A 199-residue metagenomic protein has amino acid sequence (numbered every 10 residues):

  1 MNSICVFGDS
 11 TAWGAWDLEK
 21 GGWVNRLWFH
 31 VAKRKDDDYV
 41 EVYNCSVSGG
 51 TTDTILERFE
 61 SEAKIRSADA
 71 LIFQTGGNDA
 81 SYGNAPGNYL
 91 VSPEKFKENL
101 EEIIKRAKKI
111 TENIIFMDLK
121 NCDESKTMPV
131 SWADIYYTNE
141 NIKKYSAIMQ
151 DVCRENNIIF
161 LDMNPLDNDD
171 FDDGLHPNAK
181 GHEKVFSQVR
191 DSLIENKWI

Functional and structural regions predicted by a protein language model:
M1-S48, D53, R58-S67, E183: Serine-esterase "nucleophile elbow" of acetyl-processing enzymes
E57-I199: Alpha-helical cap/lid subdomain in secreted, periplasmic, or secretory-pathway luminal O-acyl-processing enzymes
